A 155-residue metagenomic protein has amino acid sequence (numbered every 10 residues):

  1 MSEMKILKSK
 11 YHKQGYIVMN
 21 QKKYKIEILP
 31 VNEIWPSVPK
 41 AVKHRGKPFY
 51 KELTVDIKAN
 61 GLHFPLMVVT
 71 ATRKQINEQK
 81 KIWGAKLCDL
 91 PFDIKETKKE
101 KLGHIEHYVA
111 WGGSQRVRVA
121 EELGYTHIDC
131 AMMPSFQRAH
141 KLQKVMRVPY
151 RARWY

Functional and structural regions predicted by a protein language model:
S2-M133: Short, charged/polar connector segments at secondary-structure boundaries
A59, R147-V148: Short, intrinsically disordered, mixed-charge
R138-M146: Short, charged, surface-exposed secondary-structure boundary motifs
V148-Y155: A polyampholytic, Gly/Pro-enriched intrinsically disordered region
